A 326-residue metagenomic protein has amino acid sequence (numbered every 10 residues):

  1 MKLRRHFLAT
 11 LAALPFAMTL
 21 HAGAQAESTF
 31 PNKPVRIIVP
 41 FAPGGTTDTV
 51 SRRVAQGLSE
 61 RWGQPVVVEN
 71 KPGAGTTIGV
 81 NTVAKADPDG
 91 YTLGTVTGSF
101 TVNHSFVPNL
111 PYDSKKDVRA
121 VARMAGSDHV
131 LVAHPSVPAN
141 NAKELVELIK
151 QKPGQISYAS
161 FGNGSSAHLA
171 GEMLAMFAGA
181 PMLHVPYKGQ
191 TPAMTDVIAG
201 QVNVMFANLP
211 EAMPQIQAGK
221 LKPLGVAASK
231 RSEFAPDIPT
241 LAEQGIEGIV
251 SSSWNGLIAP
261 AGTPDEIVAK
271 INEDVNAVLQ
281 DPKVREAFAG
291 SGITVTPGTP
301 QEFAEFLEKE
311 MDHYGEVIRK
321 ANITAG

Functional and structural regions predicted by a protein language model:
L3-L11: N-terminal export leaders
L11-T19: Bacterial N-terminal signal peptides
A24-K116, Q155, N163, G179-N203 (+2 more regions): N-terminal (or domain-start) structured segment
N32-P34, M176-A178, P223, T240 (+1 more regions): An extracytoplasmic/periplasmic, membrane-proximal ligand-sensing/linker region
K85-Y91, S105-P192, L241, W254-A287: Hinge/capping helix and adjacent helix->loop/strand transition within the periplasmic-binding protein
T95-F100, S160, Q190, A207-A212 (+3 more regions): Beta->alpha turn/N-cap motifs
N140, A212-Q280, K309-D312: C-terminal lobe and pocket-closing loops of periplasmic/extracytoplasmic Venus-flytrap solute-binding proteins
